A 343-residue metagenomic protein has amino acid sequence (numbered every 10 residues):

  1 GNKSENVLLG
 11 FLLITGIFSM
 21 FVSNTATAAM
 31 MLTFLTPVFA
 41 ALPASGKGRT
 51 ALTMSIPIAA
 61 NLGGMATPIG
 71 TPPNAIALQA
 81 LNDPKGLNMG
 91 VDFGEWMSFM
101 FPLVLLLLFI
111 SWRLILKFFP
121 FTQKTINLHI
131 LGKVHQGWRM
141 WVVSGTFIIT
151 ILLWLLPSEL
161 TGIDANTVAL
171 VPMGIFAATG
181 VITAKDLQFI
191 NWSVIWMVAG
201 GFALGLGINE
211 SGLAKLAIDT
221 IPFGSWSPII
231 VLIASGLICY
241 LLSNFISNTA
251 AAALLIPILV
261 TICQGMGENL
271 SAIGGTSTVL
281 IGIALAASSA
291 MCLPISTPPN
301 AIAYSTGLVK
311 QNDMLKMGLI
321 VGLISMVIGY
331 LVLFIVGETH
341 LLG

Functional and structural regions predicted by a protein language model:
G1-V7, M100-V104, H135-G145, I163-T167 (+3 more regions): Helical membrane-embedded segments and adjacent short helical loop/helix-boundary regions of multi-pass membrane
N2-M65, P72-K85, N248-L285: Hydrophobic transmembrane alpha-helices that form the pore/transport pathway of multi-pass ion and small-solute
E5-L13, T27, T53-M54, M97-F101 (+8 more regions): Hydrophobic alpha-helical transmembrane segments
L9, L13, I17, L105-K117 (+10 more regions): Generic alpha-helical transmembrane segments of integral inner-membrane proteins, especially permease/transport modules
L12-N24, A184-L216, P228-F245: Core transmembrane alpha-helical segments of multi-pass membrane transporters/permeases
N24-A28, M100-L107, G162-M173, D219-V231 (+1 more regions): Structural signature of hydrophobic alpha-helical transmembrane segments
T25, G137-W141, I149-L170, A177-I190: Flexible hinge motifs at transmembrane-helix junctions and intramembrane kinks/re-entrant loops in multi-pass membrane
A44-T50, M54-I56, G63-I76, D83-W138 (+2 more regions): Juxtamembrane and boundary regions of transmembrane helices in multi-pass small-molecule transporters and channels
